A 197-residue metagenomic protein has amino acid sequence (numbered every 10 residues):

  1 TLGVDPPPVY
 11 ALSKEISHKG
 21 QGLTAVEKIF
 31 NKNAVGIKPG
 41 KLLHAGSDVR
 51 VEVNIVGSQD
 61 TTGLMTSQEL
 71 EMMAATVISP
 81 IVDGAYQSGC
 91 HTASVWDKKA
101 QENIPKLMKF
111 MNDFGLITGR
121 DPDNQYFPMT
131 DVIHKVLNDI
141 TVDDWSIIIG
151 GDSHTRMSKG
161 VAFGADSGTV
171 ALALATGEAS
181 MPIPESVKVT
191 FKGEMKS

Functional and structural regions predicted by a protein language model:
T1-S197: Fe-S-dependent hydro-lyases/dehydratases of central metabolism
